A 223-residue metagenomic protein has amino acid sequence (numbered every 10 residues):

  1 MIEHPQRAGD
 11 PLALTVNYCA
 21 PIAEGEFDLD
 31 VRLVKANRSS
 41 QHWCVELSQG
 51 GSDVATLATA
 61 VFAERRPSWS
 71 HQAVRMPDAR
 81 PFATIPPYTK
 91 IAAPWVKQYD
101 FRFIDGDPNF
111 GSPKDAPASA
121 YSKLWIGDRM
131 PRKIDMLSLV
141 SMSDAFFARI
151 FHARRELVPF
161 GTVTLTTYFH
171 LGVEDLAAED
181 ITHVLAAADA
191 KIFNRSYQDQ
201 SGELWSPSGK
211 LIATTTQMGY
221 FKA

Functional and structural regions predicted by a protein language model:
M1-A223: Terminal targeting signals and extreme-terminal segments of soluble enzymes
